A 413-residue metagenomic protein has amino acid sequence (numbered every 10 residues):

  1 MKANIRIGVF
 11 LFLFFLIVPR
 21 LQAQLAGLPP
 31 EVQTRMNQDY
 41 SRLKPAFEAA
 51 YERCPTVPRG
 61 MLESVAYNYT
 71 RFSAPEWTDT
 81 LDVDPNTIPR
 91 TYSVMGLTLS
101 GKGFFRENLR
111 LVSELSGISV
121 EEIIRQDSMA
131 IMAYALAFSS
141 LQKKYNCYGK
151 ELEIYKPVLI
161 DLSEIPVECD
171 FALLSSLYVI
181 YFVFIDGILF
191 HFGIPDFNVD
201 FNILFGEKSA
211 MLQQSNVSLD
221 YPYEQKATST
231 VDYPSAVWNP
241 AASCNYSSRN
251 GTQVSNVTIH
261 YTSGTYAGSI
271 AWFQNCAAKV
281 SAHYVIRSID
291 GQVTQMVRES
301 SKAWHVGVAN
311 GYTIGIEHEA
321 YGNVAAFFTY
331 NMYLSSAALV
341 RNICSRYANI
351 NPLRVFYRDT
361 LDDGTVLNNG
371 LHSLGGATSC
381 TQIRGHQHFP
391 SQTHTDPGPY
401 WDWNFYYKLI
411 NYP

Functional and structural regions predicted by a protein language model:
M1-A26: Bacterial Sec-dependent N-terminal signal peptides
P29, Q33, N37, S209-G307: N-terminal catalytic cores of peptidoglycan-degrading enzymes
P30-G193: Catalytic glycan-binding domains that act on GlcNAc-containing polysaccharides
M61-S64, G96, N256-Y261, S281-R287 (+3 more regions): Structural recognition of the beta-strand scaffold that forms the well-ordered cores of secreted hydrolase catalytic
N68-S73, S100-F105, S140-K144, V167 (+5 more regions): Solvent-exposed loop/turn segments at secondary-structure junctions within structured extracellular/periplasmic domains
P75-T87, L173-S176, S269-W272, M296-R298 (+2 more regions): Short, solvent-exposed loop/turn and secondary-structure capping segments
K102-R110, G307-H318: Short coil-to-beta-strand
S176-V237, N250, A325-P413: Basic/polar, cationic surfaces and motifs that engage anionic cell-wall and phosphate/carboxylate ligands
